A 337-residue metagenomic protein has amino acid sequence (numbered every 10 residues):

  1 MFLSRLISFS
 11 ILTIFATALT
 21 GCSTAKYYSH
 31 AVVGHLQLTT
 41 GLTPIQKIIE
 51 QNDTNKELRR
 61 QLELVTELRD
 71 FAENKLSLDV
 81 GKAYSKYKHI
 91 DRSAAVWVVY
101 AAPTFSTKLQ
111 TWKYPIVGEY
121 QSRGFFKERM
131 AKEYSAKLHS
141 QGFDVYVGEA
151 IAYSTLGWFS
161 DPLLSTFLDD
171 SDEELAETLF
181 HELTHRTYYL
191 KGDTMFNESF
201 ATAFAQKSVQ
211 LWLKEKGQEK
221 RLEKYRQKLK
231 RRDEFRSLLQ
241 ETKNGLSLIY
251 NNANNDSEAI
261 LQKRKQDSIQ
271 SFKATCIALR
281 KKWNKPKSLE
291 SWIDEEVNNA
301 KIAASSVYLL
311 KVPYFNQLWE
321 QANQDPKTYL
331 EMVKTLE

Functional and structural regions predicted by a protein language model:
M1-S10: Bacterial N-terminal signal peptides that target proteins for export
F9-A18: Bacterial N-terminal signal peptides
A18-T43: Bacterial Sec signal peptide processing site at the extreme N-terminus
H35-A72: Amphipathic alpha-helical packing elements
T39-T54, T111-E119, E295-E296, P313: Acidic/histidine-rich, surface-exposed loop or edge segments in extracytoplasmic proteins
E50-T54, E67-S77, T184-Y188, A205-G217 (+4 more regions): Sec-exported extracytoplasmic/periplasmic mature domains
L68-R232, M332: Acidic/His-rich structured neighborhood in mature extracellular/periplasmic domains
Q240-E337: Pan-zinc metallopeptidase signature
